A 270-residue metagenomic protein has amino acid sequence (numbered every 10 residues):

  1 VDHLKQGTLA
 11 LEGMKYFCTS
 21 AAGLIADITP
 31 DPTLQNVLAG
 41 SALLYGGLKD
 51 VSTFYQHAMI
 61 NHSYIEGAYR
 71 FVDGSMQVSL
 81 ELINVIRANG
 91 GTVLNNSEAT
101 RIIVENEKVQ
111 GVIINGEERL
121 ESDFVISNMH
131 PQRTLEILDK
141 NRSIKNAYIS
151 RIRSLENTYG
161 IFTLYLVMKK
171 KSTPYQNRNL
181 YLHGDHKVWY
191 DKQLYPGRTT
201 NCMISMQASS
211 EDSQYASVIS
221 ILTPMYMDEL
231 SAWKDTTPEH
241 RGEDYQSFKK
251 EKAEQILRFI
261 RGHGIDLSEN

Functional and structural regions predicted by a protein language model:
V1-V51: Rossmann-like flavin
G7-T8, G40, H62-R70, I161 (+1 more regions): Glycine- and acidic
M14-A21, L34, F71-S75, S79 (+5 more regions): Generic structural signal for well-ordered, non-membrane alpha-helical segments in soluble metabolic enzymes
V51-S63, I221-M225, W233-D235: Residues forming anionic-ligand binding surfaces in small-molecule and nucleic-acid pockets of primarily soluble enzymes
A58-G116: Helical element adjacent to the flavin cofactor pocket in flavoenzyme catalytic cores
R70, T100-Q214: Mid-domain catalytic core of redox enzymes that form a hydrophobic substrate pocket/lid adjacent to a catalytic redox
K169-N270: C-terminal segments that line or cap access tunnels to active or ligand-binding sites in enzymes and enzyme-associated
